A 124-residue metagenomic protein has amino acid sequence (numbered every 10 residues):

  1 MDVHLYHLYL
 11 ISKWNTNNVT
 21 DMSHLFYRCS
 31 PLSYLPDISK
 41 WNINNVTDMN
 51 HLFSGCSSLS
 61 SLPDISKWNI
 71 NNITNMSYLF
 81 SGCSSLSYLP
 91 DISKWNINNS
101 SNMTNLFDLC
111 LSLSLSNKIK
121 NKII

Functional and structural regions predicted by a protein language model:
M1-I124: Negatively charged
